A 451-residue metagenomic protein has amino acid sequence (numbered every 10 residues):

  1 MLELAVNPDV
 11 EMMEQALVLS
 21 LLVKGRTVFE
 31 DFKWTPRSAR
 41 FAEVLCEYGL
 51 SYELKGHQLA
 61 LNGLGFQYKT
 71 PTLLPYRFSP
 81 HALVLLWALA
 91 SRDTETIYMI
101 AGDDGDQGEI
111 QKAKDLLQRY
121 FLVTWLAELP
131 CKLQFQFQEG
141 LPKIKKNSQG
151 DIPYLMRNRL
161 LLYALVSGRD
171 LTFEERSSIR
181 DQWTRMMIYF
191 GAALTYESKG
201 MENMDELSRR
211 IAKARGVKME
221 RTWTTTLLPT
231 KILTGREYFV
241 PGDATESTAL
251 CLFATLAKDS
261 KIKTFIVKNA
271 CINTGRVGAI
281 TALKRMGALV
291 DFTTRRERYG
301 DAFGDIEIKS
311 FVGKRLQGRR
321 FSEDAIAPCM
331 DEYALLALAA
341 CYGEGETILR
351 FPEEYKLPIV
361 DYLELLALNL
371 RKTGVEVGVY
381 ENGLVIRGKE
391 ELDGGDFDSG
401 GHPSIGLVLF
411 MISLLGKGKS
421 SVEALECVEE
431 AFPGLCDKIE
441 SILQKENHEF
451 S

Functional and structural regions predicted by a protein language model:
M1-S451: Short, structured segments at the rim of ligand-binding sites
